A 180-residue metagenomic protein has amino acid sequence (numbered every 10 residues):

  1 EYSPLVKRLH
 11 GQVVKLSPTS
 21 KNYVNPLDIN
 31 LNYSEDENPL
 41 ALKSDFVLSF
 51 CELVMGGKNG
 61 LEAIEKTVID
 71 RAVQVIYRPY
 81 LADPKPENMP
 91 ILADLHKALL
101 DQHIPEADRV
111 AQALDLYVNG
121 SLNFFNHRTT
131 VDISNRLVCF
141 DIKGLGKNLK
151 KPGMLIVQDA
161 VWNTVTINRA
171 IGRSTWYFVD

Functional and structural regions predicted by a protein language model:
E1: Glycine-rich phosphate-binding P-loop
P4: Surface-exposed charge patches
K7-G11, P18-S20, N25-D180: P-loop NTPase motor domains
